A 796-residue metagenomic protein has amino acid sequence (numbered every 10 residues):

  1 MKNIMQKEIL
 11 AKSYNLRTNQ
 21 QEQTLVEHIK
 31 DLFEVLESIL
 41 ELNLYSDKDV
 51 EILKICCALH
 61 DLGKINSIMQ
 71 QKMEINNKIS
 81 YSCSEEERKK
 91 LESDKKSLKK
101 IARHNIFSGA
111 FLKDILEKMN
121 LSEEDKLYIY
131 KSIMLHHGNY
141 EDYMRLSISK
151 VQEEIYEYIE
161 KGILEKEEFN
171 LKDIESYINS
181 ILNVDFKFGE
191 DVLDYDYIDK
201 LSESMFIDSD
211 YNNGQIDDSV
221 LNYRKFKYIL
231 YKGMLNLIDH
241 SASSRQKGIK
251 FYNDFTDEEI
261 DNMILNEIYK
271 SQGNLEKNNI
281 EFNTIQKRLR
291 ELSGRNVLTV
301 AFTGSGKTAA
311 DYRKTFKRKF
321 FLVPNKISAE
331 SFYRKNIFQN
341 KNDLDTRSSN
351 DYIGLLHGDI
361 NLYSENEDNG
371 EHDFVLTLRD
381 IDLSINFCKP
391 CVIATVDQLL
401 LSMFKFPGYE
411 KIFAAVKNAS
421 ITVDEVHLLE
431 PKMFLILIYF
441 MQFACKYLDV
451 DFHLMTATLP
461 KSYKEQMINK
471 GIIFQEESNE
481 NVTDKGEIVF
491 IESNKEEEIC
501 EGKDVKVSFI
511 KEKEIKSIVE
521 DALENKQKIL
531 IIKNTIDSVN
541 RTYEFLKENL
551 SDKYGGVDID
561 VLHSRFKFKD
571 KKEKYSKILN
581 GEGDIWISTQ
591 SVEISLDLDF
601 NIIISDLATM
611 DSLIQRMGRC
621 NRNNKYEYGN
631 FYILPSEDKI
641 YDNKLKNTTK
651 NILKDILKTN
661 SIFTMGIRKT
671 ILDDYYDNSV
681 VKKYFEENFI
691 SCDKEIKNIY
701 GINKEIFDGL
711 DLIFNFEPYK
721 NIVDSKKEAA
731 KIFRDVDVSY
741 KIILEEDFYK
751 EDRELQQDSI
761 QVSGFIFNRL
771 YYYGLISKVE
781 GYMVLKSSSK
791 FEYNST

Functional and structural regions predicted by a protein language model:
K2-T18, L25-E258: Accessory nucleic-acid engagement/destabilization modules that flank
L121, E524, D537, R541-E548 (+3 more regions): C-terminal helicase lobe and adjacent C-terminal extensions/tails of nucleic-acid helicase motors
S293-K314: Walker A/P-loop
T315-K341, L355-I360, L459-Y463: Conserved Walker A/P-loop ATP-binding site and its immediately adjacent core in helicase/helicase-like ATPase domains
R318-A329, D521-K547: Conserved strand-helix element at the start of the C-terminal RecA-like helicase core
L355-E365, N534-D537, I559-K572, T589-E593: Conserved helicase motor
Y409-Y447: SF2 helicase catalytic motif II
K461-A522: Interdomain hinge/linker at the junction between the two RecA-like core domains of SF2 helicases
